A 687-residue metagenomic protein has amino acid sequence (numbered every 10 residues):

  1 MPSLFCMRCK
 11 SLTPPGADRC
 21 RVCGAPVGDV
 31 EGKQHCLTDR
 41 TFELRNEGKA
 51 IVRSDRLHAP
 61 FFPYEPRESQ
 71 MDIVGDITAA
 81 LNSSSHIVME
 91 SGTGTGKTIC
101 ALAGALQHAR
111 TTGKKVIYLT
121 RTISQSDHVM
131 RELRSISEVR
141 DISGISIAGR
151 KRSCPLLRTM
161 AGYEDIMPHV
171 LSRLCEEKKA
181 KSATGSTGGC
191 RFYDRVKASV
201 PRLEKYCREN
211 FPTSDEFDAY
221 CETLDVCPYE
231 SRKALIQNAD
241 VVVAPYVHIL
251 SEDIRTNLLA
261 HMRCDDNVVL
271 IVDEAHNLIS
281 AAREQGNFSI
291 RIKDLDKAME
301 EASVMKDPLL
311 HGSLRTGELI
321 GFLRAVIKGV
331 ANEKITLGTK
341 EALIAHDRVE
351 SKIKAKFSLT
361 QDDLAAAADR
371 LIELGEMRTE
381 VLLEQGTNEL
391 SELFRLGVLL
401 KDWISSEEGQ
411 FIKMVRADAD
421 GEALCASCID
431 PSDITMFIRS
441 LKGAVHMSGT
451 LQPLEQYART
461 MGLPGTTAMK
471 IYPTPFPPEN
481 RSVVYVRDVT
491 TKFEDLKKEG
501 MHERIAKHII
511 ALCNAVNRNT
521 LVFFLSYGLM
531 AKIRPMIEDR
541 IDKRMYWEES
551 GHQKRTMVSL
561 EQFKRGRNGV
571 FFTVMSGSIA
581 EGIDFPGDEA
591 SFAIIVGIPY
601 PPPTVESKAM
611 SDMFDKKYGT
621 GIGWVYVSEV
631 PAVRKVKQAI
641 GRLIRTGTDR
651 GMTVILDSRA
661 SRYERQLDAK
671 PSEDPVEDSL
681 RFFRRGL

Functional and structural regions predicted by a protein language model:
T38-F61, E65-E68, R110-V242, D307 (+3 more regions): A substrate-engagement module of RecA-like helicase motors
T78-A79, T98-T112, R131-S135: Walker A/P-loop NTP-binding motif
S83-A103: Walker A/P-loop
A101, Q107, S124-D127, R131 (+4 more regions): Signature of the SF2 helicase/ATPase Hel1-core->accessory helical subdomain module
D215-Q237, L250-A260, A367-T490, G500-M501 (+2 more regions): A contiguous, basic/glycine-rich beta-loop/short-helix subdomain that forms a polymer-engagement track
R487-G500, G551-R659: Conserved RecA-like P-loop NTPase helicase motor core
T490-L525: Conserved interdomain hinge at the start of the Helicase C-terminal
L525-E549: Conserved helicase motor "Helicase C" RecA-like lobe of SF1/SF2 P-loop NTPases
